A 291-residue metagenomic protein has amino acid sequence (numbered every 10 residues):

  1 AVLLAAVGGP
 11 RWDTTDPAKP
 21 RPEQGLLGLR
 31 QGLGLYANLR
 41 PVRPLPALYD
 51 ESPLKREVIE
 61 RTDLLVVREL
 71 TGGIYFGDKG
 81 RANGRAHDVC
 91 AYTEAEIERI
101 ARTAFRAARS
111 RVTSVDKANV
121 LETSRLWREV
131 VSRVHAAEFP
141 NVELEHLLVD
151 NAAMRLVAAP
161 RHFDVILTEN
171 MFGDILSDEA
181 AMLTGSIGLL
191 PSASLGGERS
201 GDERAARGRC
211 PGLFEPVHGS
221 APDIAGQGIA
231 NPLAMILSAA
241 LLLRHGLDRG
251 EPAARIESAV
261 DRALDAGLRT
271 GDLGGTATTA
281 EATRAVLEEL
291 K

Functional and structural regions predicted by a protein language model:
A1-C90, M171-G173: N-terminal glycine-rich phosphate/adenylate-binding segment common to multiple enzyme folds
L3-A6, V112-A118, A240-R244: Short glycine-rich or small-residue beta-strand-to-loop segments that form or flank ligand, phosphate, metal/Fe-S
P20, L156-L268: Glycine-rich phosphate/nucleotide-binding loop
A47, L147-M154: Short acidic loop-to-helix transition motifs that present clustered carboxylates
N83-D150, R161-V165: Glycine-rich phosphate/diphosphate-binding loop of Rossmann-like nucleotide-binding domains
S110-D116, F139-L147, D248-R255, D265-T276: Flexible, glycine/charged-enriched surface loops at secondary-structure junctions
T270-K291: Short, amphipathic C-terminal "tail helix"
